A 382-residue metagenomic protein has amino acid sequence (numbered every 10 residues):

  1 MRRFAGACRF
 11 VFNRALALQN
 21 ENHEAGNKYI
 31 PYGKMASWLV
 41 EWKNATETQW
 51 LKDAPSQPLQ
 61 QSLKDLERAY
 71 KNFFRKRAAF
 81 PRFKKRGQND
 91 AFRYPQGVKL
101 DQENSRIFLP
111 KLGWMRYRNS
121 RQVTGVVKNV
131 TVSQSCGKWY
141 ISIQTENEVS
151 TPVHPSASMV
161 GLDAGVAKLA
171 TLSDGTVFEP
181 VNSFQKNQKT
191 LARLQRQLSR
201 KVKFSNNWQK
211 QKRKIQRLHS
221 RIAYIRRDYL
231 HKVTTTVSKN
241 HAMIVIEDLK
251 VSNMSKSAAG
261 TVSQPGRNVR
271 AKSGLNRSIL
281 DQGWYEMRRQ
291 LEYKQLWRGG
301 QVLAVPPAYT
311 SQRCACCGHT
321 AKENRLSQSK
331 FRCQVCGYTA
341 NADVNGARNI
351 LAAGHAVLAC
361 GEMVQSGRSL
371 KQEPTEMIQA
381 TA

Functional and structural regions predicted by a protein language model:
M1-L59: Gly/serine-rich nucleotide phosphate-binding loop at the start of the catalytic core of nucleotide/ADP-ribose-handling
A15, S62-F73, V344-G354: Stable alpha-helical structural segments in soluble proteins, enriched in small hydrophobic residues
L16, N20-H23, Y70, F74-P81 (+2 more regions): Long, hydrophobic, amphipathic alpha-helical segments used as structural scaffolds
N22-M35, K76, P152-P155, K201-W208: Short, glycine- and charge-enriched coil/turn segments that flank and shape catalytic ligand pockets
G33-S135, G260, R277: Acidic carboxylate diad motif detector
K111, N119-V126, Q134-A382: Positively charged, helix-rich recognition surfaces that bind polyanionic ligands
